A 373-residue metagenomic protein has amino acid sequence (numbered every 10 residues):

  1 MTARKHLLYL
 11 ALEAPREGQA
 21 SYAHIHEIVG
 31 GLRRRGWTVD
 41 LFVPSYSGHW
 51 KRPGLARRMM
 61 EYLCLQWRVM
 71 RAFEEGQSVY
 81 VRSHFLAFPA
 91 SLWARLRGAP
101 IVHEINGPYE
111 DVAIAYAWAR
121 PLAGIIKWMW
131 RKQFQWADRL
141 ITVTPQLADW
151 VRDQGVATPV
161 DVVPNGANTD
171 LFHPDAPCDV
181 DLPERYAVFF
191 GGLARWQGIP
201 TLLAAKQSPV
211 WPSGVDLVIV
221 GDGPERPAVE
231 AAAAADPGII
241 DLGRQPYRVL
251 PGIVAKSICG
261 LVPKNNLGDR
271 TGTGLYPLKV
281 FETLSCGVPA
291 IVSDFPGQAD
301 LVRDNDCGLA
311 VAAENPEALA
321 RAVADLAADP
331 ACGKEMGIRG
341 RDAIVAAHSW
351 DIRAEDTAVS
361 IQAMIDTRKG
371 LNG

Functional and structural regions predicted by a protein language model:
L8-L10, D179-Q207, L217-V218: Conserved donor-binding/catalytic core segment of Leloir-type glycosyltransferases
A23, E27, A194-S208, P227 (+1 more regions): A conserved mid-protein helix/loop that constitutes part of the nucleotide-sugar donor-binding site
L63-E74, F88-L96, H103-I105, Y109-E110 (+2 more regions): Membrane-proximal helix-turn-helix segments that form the acceptor-binding/catalytic region of lipid-linked
Q77, D138, V254-T273, V288: Acidic donor-binding loop of glycosyltransferase active sites
Q146, G166: Carbohydrate-associated surface elements
P227-V254, C259: Nucleotide-activated donor-binding/catalytic signature segment of Leloir-type glycosyltransferases, i.e., the conserved
D304-N305, L309-P316, D325-A331: Conserved acidic donor-binding segment of nucleotide-sugar-dependent glycosyltransferases
A318, D325, C332-A347, D356: A short, well-ordered alpha-helix in the C-terminal region of glycosyltransferases
